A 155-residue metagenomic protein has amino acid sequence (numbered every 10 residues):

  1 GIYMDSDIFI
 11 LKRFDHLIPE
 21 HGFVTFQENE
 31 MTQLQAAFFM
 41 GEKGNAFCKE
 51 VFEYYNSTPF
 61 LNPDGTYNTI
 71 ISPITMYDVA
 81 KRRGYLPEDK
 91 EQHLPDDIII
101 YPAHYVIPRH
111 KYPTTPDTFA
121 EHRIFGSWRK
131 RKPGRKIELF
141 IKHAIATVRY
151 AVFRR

Functional and structural regions predicted by a protein language model:
M4-R155: Glycosyltransferase-associated regions of secretory-pathway enzymes, highlighting luminal stem/catalytic domains
